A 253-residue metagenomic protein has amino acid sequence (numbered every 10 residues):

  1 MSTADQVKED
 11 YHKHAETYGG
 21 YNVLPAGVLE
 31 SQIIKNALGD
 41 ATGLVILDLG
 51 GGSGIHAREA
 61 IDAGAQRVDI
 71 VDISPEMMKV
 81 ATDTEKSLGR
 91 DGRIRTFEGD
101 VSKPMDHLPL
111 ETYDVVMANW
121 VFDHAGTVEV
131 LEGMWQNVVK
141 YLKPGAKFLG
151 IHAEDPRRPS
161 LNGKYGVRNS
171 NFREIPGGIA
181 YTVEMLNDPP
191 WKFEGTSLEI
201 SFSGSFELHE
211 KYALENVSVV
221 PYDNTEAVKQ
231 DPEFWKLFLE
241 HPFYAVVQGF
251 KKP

Functional and structural regions predicted by a protein language model:
M1-A41, I55-E59: Conserved class I S-adenosyl-L-methionine
G43-V45: Nucleotide donor/acceptor-binding cores
L47-L49, S53-P104: Class I SAM-dependent methyltransferase SAM/SAH-binding core
D106-V116: A short acidic, Gly/Pro-enriched loop at the edge of an enzyme's catalytic core that lines a small-molecule cofactor
D114-E129: A short SAM/SAH-binding and catalytic strip from SAM-dependent methyltransferases
E132-P144: A short glycine-rich, Lys/Arg-flanked "PGG" loop and its adjoining helix->strand segment in the class I
L149-E210, T225: SAM-dependent methyltransferase
E194-L208, E215-F250: Conserved Class I S-adenosyl-L-methionine
